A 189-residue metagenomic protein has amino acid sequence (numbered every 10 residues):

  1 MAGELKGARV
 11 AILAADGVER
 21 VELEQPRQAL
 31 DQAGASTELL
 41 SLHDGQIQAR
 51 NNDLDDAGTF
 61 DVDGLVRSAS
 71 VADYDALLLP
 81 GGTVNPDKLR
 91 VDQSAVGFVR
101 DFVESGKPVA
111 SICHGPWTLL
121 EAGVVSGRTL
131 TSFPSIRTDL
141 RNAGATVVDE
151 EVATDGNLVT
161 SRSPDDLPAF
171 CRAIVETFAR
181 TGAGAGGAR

Functional and structural regions predicted by a protein language model:
M1-S105, V109, T118-V124, T129 (+1 more regions): Extended, subdomain-level signal for the structured scaffold at the beginning of enzyme domains
C113: Catalytic, metal-anchored helix/loop core of enzyme active sites in primary metabolism
